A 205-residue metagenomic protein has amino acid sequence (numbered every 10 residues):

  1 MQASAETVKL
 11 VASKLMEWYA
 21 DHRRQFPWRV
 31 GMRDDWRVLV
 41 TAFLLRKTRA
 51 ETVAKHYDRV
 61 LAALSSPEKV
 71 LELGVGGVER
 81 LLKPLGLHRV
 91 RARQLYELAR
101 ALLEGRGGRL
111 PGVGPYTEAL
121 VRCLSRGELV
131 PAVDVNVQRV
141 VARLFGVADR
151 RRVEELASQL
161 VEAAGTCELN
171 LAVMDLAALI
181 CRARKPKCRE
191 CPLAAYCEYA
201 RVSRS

Functional and structural regions predicted by a protein language model:
M1-S4: Short, contiguous pre-domain boundary segments
T7, W18-R204: Catalytic cores of DNA base-excision repair glycosylases
L15: Non-catalytic nucleic-acid substrate-recognition regions in nucleic-acid-modifying enzymes
